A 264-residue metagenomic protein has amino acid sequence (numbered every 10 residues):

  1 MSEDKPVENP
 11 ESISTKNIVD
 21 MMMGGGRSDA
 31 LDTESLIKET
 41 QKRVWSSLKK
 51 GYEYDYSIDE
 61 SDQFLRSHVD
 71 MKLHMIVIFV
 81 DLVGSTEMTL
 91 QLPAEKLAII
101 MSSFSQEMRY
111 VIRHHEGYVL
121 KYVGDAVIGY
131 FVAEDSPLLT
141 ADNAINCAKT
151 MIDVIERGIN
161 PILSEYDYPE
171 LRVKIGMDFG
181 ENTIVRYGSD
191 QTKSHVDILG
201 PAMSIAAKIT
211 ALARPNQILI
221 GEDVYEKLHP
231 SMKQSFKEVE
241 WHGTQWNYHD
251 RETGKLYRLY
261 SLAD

Functional and structural regions predicted by a protein language model:
M1-S61, P215-D264: Intrinsically disordered, glycine/charged-rich C-terminal tails and inter-domain linkers that flank nucleotidyl cyclase
Q63-N143: Catalytic NTP-binding/metal-coordinating core of nucleotidyl cyclase/transferase enzymes
V77, K174-G176, Q217: A residue-level structural signature of the nucleotidyltransferase/glycosyltransferase Rossmann-like core
I100, G200-P201: Short, glycine/acidic-rich beta->alpha junctions
M101-M108, A148-E156: Short, hydrophobic/amphipathic alpha-helical packing segments that form internal helix faces or helix-helix interfaces
H115-T140, I159-I198: Catalytic core of nucleotidyl cyclases, primarily class III adenylyl/guanylyl cyclases
D178, P201-E226: Catalytic/regulatory signature loops of cyclic-dinucleotide turnover enzymes and related class III nucleotidyl cyclases
